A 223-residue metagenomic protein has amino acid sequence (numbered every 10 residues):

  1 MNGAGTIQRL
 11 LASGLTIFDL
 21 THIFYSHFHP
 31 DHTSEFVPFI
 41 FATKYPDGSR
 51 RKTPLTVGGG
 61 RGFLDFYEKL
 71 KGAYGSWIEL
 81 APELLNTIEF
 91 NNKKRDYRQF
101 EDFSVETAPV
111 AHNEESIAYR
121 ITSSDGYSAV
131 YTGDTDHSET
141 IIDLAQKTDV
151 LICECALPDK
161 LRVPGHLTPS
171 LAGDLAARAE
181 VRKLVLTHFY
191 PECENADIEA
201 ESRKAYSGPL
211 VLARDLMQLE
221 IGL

Functional and structural regions predicted by a protein language model:
M1-G3, T21-H27, D31, G60 (+4 more regions): Active-site neighborhood of phospho(di)ester-bond hydrolases with catalytic His/Asp-centered motifs
M1-T16, N86-D143, D215-L223: Core dinuclear metal-dependent hydrolase active-site scaffold
A4-T56: Active-site metal-binding motif and surrounding structural segment of the metallo-beta-lactamase
L10, F36-F39, Y67-L70, I141 (+1 more regions): Hydrophobic packing residues within well-ordered alpha-helices of enzyme cores
L15-F18, T53, E83, E101-F103 (+2 more regions): Structured loop/turn residues at beta-strand edges in well-structured enzyme cores
F39-T56, A111-I117, T122-S123, P164-V185 (+1 more regions): P-loop/Walker A phosphate-binding loop and immediately adjacent motor/lid segment at beta-alpha junctions
Y45-F90: Acidic/polar short surface loop at catalytic or gating sites that assists cofactor/ion binding and chemistry
D136-L223: Cap/insert and terminal regions of metallo-dependent hydrolase folds
